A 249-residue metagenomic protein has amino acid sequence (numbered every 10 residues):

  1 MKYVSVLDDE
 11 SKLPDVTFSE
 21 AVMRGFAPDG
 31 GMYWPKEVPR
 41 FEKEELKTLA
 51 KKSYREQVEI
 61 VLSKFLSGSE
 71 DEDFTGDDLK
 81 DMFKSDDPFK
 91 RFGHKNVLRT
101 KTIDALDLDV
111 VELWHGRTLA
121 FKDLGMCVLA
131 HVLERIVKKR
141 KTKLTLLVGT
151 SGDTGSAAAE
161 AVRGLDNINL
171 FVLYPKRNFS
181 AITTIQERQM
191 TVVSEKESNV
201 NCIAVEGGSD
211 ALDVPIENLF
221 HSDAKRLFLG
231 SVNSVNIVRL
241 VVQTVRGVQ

Functional and structural regions predicted by a protein language model:
M1-Q249: PLP-dependent amino-acid enzyme catalytic core
